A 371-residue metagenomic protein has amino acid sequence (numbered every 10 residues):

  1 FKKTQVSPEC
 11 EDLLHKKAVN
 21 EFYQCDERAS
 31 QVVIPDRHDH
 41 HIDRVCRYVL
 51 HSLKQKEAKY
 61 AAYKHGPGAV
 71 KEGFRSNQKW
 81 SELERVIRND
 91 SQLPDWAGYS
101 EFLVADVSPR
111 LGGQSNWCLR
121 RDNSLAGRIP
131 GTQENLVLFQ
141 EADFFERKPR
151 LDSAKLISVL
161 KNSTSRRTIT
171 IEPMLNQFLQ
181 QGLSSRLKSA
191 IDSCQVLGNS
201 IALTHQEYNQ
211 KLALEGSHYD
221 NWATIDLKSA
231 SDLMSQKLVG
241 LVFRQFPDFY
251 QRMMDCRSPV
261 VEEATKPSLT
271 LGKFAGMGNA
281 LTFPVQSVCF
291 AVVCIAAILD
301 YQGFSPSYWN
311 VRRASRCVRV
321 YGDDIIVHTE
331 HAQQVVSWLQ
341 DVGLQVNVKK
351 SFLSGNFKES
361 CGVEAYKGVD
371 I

Functional and structural regions predicted by a protein language model:
F1-S158: Non-catalytic, polymerase-adjacent accessory regions of viral genome-replication enzymes
S124-I371: Core nucleotidyl-transferase/polymerase catalytic module
